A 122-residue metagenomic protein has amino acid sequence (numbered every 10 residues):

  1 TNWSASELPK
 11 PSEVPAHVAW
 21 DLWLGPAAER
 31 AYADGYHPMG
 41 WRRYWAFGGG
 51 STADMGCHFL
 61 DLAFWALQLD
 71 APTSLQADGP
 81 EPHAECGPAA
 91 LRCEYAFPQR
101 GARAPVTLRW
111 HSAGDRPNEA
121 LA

Functional and structural regions predicted by a protein language model:
T1-G49, A53-A122: Contiguous beta-strand/loop segments that form the cofactor/metal-binding neighborhood of enzyme cores
